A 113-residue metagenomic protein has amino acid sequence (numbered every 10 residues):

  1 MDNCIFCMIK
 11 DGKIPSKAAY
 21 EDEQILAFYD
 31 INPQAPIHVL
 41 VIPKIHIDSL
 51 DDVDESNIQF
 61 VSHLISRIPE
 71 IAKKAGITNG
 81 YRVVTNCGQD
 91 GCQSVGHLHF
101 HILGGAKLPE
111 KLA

Functional and structural regions predicted by a protein language model:
M1-A113: HIT superfamily nucleotide-processing domains
